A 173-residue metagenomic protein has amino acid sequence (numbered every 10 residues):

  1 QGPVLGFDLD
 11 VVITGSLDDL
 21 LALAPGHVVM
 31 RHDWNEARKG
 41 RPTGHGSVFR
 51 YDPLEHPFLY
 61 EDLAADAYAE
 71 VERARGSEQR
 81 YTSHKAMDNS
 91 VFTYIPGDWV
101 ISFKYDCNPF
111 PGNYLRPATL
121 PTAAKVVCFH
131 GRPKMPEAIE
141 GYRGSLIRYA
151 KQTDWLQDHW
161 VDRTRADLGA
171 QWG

Functional and structural regions predicted by a protein language model:
Q1-T43, R50-Y51: GT-A fold catalytic core of metal-dependent nucleotide-sugar glycosyltransferases, centered on the diacidic
F7, T43-S47, E78, T122-A123: Residues that flank catalytic or metal-binding motifs in active/ligand-binding sites
L21-A22, G40, S47-F49, A65 (+1 more regions): Short, surface-exposed, charged loop/turn segments at secondary-structure junctions
G46-Y60: Conserved nucleotide-sugar donor-binding and metal-coordinating catalytic region shared by glycosyltransferases
P57-G173: Catalytic core and acceptor-binding pocket of nucleotide-sugar-dependent glycosyltransferases
